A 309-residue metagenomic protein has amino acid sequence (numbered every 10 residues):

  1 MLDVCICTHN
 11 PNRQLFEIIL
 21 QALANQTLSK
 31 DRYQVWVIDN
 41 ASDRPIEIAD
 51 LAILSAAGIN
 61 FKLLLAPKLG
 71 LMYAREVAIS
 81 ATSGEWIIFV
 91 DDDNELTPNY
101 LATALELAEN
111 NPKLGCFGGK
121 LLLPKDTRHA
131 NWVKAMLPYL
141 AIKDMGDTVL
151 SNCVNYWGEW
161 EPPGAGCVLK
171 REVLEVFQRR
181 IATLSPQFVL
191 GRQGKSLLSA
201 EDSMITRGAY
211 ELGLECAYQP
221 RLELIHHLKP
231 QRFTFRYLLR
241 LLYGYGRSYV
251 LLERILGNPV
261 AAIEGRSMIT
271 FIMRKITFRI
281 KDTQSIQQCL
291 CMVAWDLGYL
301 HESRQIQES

Functional and structural regions predicted by a protein language model:
M1-N25: N-proximal low-complexity "stem/linker" segments adjacent to membrane-targeting elements
L20-L65: Acidic donor-binding segment of Leloir-type glycosyltransferases
A66-T82: Glycine-rich, basic loop-to-helix element that forms the pyrophosphate-binding segment of sugar-nucleotide handling
I87: Short aromatic/hydrophobic "clamp" motif used to bind/position activated sugar donors
N99-V133: Conserved donor NDP-sugar-binding/catalytic core segment of glycosyltransferases
L137-E159: Short, flexible, basic/aromatic active-site loop/helix in glycosyltransferases
L184-I205: Acidic donor-binding loop at a coil-to-helix junction in glycosyltransferase catalytic cores that engages
R240-G244, G257-S309: Non-catalytic, C-terminal membrane-associated alpha-helical segments of glycosyltransferases
